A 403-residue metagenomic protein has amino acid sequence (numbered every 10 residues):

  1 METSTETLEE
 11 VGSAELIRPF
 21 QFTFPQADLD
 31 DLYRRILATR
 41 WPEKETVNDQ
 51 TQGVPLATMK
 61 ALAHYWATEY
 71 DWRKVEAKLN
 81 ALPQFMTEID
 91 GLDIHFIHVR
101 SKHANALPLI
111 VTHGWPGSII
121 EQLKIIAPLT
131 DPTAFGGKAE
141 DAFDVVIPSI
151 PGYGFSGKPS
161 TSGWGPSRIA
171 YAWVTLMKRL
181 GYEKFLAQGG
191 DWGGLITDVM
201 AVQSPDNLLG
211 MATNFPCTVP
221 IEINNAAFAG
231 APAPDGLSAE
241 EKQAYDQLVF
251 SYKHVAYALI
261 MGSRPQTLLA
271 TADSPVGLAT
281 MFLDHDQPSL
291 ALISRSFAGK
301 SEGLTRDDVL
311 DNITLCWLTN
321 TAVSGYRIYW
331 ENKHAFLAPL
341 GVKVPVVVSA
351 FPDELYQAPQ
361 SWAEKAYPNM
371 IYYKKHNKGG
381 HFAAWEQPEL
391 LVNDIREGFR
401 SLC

Functional and structural regions predicted by a protein language model:
E2-D30, R35-I36, R40, N207-T314: Alpha/beta-hydrolase
D28-R100, N105, D308, W317-N320 (+1 more regions): Non-catalytic accessory segments flanking enzyme active sites
W72-K74, F135-G137, D141, V146 (+2 more regions): Glycine-rich "HGGG/HGxG" loop immediately N-terminal to the catalytic nucleophile of the alpha/beta-hydrolase
A106-G114: Short beta-strand element of the alpha/beta-hydrolase
W115-A127: The serine-hydrolase catalytic nucleophile loop
P128, P132-A134, E183-A233: Conserved hydrolase catalytic core segment
S167-F185: Conserved acidic catalytic loop of the alpha/beta-hydrolase fold
I260-C403: C-terminal subdomain of alpha/beta-hydrolase-fold enzymes, centered on the catalytic histidine and its supporting
